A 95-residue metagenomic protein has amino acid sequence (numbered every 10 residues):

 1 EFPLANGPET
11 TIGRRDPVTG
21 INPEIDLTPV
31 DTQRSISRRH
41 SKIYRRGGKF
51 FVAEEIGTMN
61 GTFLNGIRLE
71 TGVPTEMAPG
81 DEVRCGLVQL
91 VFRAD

Functional and structural regions predicted by a protein language model:
E1-P3: Intrinsic low-complexity, intrinsically disordered segments
A5-L87: Forkhead-associated
Q89-D95: Short, Lys/Arg- and Gly-enriched loop/turn segments at beta-strand edges
